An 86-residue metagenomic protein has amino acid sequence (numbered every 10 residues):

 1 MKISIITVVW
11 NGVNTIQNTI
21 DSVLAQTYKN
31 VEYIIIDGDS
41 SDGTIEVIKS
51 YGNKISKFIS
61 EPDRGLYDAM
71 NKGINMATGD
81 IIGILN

Functional and structural regions predicted by a protein language model:
M1-A25: N-proximal low-complexity "stem/linker" segments adjacent to membrane-targeting elements
I3, V31, I55-K57: Short, conserved active-site loop motifs that form the nucleotide-linked donor/cofactor pocket
N14-Q17, D42-S50: Acidic helix N-cap motif at the loop->helix transition within catalytic regions of sugar-transfer enzymes
S22, D37-E46, N86: A conserved acidic beta->alpha catalytic loop
Y28, T78: Helix-to-beta-strand junctions that scaffold the AdoMet/dcAdoMet cofactor pocket in Class I SAM-dependent enzymes
N30-D39, I59-P62: Short beta-strand/loop segment that forms part of the nucleotide-sugar
E61-A77: Glycine-rich, basic loop-to-helix element that forms the pyrophosphate-binding segment of sugar-nucleotide handling
I82: Short aromatic/hydrophobic "clamp" motif used to bind/position activated sugar donors
